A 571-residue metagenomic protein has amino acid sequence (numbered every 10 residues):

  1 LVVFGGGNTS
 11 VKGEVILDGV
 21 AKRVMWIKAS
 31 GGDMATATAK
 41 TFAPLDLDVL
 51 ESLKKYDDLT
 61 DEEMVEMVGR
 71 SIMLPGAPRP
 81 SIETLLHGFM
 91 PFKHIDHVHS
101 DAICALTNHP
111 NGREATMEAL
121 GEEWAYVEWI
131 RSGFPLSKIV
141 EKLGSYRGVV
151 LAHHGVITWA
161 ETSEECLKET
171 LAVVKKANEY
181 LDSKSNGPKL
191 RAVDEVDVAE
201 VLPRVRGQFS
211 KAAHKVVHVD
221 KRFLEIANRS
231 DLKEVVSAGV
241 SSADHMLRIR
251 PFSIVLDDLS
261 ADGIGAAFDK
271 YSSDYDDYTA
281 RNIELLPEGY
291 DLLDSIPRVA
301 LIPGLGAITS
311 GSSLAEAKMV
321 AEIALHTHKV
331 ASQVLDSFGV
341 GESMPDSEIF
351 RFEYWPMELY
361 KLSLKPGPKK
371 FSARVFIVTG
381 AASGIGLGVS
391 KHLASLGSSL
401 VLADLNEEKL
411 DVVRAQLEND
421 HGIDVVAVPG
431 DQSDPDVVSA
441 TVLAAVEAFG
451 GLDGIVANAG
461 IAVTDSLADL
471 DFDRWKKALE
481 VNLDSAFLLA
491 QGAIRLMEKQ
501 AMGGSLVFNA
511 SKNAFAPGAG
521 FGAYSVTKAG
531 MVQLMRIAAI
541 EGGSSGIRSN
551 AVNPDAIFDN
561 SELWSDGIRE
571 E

Functional and structural regions predicted by a protein language model:
L1-F376, G388: Glycine-rich flexible loops
F371-L400: Canonical Rossmann dinucleotide-binding motif of NAD(H)/NADP(H)-dependent dehydrogenases/reductases, specifically
S466-L467, R474-L479: Substrate-binding pocket helix/loop in short-chain dehydrogenase/reductase
L470, P517-S525, I537: Active-site loop-to-helix junction immediately N-terminal to the catalytic Tyr of the SDR YXXXK motif in Rossmann-fold
A490, T527, M535: Active-site helix of classical SDR
R495, I540-E541: Alpha-helical segment proximal to the catalytic Tyr-Lys
S511: Residue(s) in the substrate-gating loop at a strand-loop-helix junction that position the organic substrate next
